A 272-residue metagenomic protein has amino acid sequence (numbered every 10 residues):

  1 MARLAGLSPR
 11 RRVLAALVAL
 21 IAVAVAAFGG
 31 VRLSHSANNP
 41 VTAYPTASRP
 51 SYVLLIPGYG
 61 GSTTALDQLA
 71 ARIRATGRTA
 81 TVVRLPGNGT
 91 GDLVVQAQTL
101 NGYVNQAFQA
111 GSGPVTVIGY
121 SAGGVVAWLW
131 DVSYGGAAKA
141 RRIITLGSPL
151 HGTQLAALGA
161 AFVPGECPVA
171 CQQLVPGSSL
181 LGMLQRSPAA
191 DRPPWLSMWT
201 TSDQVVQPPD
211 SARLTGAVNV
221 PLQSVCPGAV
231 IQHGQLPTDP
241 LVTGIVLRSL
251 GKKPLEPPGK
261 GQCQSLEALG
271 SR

Functional and structural regions predicted by a protein language model:
M1-I56, G60-D67, A71, G261-R272: Flexible, membrane-associating and regulatory peripheral segments of lipid-active enzymes
S51-P57, T64, T79-V83, L93-R186: Serine-dependent carboxylesterase/thioesterase catalytic core of lipase-like alpha/beta-hydrolase/SGNH enzymes
A65, T99, L241, I245: Charged catalytic carboxylate motif
A70-G89: Conserved alpha/beta-hydrolase
P86, T90, S112-V117, E256-Q262: Surface-exposed patches in mature extracellular/periplasmic domains of secreted proteins
V132-R272: Helical cap/lid subdomain of alpha/beta-hydrolase-fold lipid enzymes that gates access to the catalytic pocket
